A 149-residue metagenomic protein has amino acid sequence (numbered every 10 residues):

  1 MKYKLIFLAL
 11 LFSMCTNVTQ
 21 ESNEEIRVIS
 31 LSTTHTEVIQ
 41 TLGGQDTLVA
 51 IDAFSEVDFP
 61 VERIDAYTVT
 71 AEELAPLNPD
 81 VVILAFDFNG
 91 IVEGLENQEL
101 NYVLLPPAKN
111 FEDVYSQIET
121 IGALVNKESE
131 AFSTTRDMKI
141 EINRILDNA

Functional and structural regions predicted by a protein language model:
K2-L8: Sec-dependent signal peptide recognition, specifically the positively charged N-region followed immediately by
S13-M14: C-terminal motif of bacterial Sec signal peptides marking the signal peptidase cleavage site
V18-N23, L74: Residue-level recognition of alpha-helix boundary/capping or hinge positions
E21-R27, I91-A149: Extracytoplasmic substrate-binding proteins
R27-I91, L100-V103: A short, structured surface patch at a secondary-structure boundary
